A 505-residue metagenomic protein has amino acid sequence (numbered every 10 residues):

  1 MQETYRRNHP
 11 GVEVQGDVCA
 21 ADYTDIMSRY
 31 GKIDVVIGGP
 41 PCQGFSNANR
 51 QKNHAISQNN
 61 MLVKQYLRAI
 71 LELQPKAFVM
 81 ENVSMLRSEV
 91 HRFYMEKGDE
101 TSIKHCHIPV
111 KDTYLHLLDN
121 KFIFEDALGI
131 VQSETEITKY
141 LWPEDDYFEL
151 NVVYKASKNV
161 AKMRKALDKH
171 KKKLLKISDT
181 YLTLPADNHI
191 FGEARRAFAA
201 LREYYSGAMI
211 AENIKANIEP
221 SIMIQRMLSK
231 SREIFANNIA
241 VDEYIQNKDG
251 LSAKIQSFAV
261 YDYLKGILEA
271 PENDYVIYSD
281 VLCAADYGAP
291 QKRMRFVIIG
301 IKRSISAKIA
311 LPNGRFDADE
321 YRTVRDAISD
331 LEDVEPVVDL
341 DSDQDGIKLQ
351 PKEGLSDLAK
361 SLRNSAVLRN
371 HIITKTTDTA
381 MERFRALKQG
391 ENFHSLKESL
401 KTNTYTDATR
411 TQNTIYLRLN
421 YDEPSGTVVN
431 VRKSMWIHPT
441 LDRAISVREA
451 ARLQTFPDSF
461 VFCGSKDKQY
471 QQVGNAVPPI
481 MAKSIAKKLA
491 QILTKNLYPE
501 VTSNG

Functional and structural regions predicted by a protein language model:
M1-A77, N82-D99, H105-I245, E269-E272 (+1 more regions): Core alpha/beta nucleotide-donor-binding catalytic domains of modification enzymes
A55-S57, N247-V260: Acceptor-substrate binding/catalytic loop of class I
F191-S221, P271, Y321, R325 (+1 more regions): C-terminal target-recognition/interaction regions appended to catalytic cores
Q256-P271: Short alpha-helix
Y278, K292-F296, V324, P424: Residues that flank catalytic or metal-binding motifs in active/ligand-binding sites
V281-G288, I415-Y416: Short, solvent-exposed loop/turn elements at beta->coil junctions and helix N-caps that rim active or binding pockets
P290-A307: Conserved beta strand-loop-helix elements of the APE1-like EEP
A310-L311: Structural/interface elements that position substrates and couple domains in central-metabolism enzymes
